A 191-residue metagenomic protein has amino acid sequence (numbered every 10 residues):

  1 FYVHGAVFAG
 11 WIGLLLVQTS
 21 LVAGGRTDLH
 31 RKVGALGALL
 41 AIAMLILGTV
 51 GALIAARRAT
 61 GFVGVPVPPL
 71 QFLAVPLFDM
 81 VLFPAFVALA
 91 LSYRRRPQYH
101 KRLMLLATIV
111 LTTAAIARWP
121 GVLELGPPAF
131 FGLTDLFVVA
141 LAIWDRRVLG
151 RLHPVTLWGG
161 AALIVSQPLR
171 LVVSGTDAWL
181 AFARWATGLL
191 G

Functional and structural regions predicted by a protein language model:
F1-G191: Alpha-helical membrane insertion/targeting regions
